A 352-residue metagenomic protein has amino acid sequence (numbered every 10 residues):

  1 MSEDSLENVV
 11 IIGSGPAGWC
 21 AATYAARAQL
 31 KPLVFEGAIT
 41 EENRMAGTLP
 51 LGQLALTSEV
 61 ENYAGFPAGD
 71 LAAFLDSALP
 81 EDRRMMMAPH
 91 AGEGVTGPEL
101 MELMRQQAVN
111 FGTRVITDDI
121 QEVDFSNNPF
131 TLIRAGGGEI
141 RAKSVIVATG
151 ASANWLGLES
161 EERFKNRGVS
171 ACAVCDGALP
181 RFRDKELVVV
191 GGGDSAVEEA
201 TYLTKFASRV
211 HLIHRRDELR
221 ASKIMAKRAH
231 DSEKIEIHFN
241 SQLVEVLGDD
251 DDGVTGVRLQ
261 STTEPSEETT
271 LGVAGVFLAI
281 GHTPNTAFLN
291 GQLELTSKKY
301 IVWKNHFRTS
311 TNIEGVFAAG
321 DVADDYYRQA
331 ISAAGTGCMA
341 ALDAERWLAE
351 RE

Functional and structural regions predicted by a protein language model:
E3-A17, K185-V190: Beta1/beta-strand and adjacent pyrophosphate-binding region of the FAD-binding site in flavoprotein oxidoreductases
D4-L6, R27, L49, G157 (+2 more regions): FAD-site-proximal beta/loop scaffold in flavoenzymes
V9-I12, P16-F111, V197-K223: Beta1-alpha1 glycine-rich phosphate/pyrophosphate-binding loop at the start of Rossmann-like nucleotide-binding domains
S14, T149-G150, I280-G281: Glycine-rich, N-terminal phosphate-binding loop of Rossmann-like dinucleotide-binding domains
G15-A17, A151-A153, D194-S195, D324: Residue-level detector of alpha-helix initiation sites
T23, V197-T201, I313, A319-E352: A conserved FAD-binding loop/helix module that cradles the flavin
D76, E81-R83, E99-N128, L132-R134 (+3 more regions): A Rossmann-like FAD-binding core segment of flavoenzymes
V115-D118, V123-S126, F130-A135, K143-S144 (+1 more regions): Glycine/small-residue-rich loop that forms an oxyanion/phosphate-binding "nest" at active or ligand-binding sites
